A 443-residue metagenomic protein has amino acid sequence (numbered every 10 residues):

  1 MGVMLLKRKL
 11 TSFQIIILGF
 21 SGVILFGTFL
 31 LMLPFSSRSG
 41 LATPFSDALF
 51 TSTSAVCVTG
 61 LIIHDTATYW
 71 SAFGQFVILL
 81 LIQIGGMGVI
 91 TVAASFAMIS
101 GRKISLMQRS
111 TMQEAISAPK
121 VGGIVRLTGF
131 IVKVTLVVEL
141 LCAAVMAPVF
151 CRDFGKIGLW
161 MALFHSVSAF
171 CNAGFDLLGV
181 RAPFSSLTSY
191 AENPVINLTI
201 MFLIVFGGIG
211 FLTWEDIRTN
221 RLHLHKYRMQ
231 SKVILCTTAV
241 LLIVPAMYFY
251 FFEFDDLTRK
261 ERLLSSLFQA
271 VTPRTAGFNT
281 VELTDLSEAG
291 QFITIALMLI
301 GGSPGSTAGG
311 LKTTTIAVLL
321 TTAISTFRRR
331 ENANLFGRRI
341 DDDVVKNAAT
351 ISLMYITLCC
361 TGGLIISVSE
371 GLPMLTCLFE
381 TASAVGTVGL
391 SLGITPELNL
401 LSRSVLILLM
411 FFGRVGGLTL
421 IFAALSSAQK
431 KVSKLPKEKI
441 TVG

Functional and structural regions predicted by a protein language model:
M1-G443: Membrane-proximal intracellular helices of multi-pass ion channels
